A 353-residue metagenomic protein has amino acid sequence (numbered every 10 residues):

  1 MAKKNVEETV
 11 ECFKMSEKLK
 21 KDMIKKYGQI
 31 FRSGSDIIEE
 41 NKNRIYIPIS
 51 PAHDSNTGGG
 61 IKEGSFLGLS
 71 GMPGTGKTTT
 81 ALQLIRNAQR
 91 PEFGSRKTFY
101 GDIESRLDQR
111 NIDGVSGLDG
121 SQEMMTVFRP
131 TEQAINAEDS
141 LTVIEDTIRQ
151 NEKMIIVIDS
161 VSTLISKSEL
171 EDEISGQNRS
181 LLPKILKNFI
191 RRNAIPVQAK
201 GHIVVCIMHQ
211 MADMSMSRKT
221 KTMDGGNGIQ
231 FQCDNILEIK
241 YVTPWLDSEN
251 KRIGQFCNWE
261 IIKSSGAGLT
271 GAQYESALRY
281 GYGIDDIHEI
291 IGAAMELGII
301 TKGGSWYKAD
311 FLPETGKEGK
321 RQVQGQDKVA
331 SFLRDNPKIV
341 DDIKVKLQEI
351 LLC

Functional and structural regions predicted by a protein language model:
A2, I24, G28, R32 (+8 more regions): Peripheral, non-AAA+ core regions of ATP-driven protein-machinery
A2-K3, Q83, A88, E92-R179 (+2 more regions): Conserved inter-motif catalytic segment of the P-loop NTP-binding fold
K3-Q122, D146: The Walker A/P-loop phosphate-binding site
K14, K18, P48, G64 (+13 more regions): Charged, alpha-helix-enriched surfaces in structured cytosolic catalytic cores of large nucleotide-utilizing machines
F66-G71, E173-S180, D213-K219, A272-Y280 (+1 more regions): Short hinge/gating elements
R179-L297: Phosphate-binding/switch region of NTP-binding enzymes
D286-Q324: Long, well-ordered amphipathic alpha-helical subdomains in the mid-to-C-terminal portions of large enzyme subunits
K308-A309, T315-C353: Terminal-proximal interaction/regulatory segments of ATP-powered molecular machines
